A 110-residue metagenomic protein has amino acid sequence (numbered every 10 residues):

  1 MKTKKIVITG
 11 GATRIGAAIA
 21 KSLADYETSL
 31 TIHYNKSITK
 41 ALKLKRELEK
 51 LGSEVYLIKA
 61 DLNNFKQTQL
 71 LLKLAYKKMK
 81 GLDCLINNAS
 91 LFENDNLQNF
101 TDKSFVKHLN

Functional and structural regions predicted by a protein language model:
K5, A12-R14: Conserved glycine-rich cofactor-binding loop
K5, D83-C84, V106: Conserved catalytic-site loops of classical short-chain dehydrogenases/reductases
L23: Aromatic pocket-lining residues of Rossmann-like dinucleotide-binding sites
T28-K43: Conserved glycine-rich Rossmann-like NAD(P)H-binding loop of the short-chain dehydrogenase/reductase
I38-T39, K59-L71, D102: The beta1-alpha1 cofactor-binding region of Rossmann-like NAD(H)/NADP(H)-dependent oxidoreductases
L48-N64: Rossmann-fold cofactor-recognition segment
N88-E93: Conserved NAD(P)H cofactor-binding loop of Rossmann-fold oxidoreductase domains
N96-L97, T101-L109: Substrate-binding pocket helix/loop in short-chain dehydrogenase/reductase
